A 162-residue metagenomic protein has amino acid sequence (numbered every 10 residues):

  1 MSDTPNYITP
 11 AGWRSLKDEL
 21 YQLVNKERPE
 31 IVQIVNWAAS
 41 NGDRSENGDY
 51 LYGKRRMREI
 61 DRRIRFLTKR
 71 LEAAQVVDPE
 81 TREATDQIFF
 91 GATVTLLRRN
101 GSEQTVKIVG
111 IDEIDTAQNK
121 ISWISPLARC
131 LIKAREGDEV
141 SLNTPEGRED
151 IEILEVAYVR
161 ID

Functional and structural regions predicted by a protein language model:
S2-Y21, N25-E59, D162: N-terminal cationic and glycine-rich segments that engage phosphates or anionic surfaces
D3, D18, S45, L71-E72 (+3 more regions): Residue-level signal for pocket-adjacent positions within structured domains
Y7, Y50-Y52, F66, F90 (+1 more regions): Aromatic side chains
L16, I31, V35, D61 (+3 more regions): A general secondary-structure boundary signal
L23-K26, I34, A38-N41, R63 (+4 more regions): Conserved, well-folded catalytic cores of nucleic-acid-processing and energy-transducing macromolecular machines
G48-R82, D86: Internal alpha/beta loop-helix hairpins
V77-A157: Non-DNA-binding regulatory cores of transcription-related proteins, predominantly C-terminal effector-binding
